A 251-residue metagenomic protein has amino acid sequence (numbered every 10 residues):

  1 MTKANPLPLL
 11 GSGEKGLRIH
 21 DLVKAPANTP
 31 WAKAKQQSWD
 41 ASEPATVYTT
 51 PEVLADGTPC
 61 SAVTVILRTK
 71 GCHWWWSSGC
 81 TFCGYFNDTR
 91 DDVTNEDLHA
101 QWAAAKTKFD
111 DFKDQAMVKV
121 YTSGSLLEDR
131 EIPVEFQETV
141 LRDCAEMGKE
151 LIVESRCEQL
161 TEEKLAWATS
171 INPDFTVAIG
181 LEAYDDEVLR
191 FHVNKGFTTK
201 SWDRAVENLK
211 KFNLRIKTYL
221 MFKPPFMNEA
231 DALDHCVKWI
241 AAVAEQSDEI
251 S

Functional and structural regions predicted by a protein language model:
T2-T81, Y85-A100, A104-D114: N-terminal [4Fe-4S]-dependent radical SAM core
W74-S77, F112, A145, I171 (+1 more regions): Alpha-helix termination/capping residues and helix-transition junctions
G84-Q101, A105-I132, D143-L160, D174-W202 (+1 more regions): Core AdoMet radical
R130-E138, T161-T169, A230: Distinct, well-ordered alpha-helical segments
L141, A145, A166-N172, D203-K210: Surface-exposed amphipathic alpha-helices with a cationic face
K200-S251: Conserved C-terminal portion of the radical SAM core fold that forms the substrate/S-adenosylmethionine-binding
